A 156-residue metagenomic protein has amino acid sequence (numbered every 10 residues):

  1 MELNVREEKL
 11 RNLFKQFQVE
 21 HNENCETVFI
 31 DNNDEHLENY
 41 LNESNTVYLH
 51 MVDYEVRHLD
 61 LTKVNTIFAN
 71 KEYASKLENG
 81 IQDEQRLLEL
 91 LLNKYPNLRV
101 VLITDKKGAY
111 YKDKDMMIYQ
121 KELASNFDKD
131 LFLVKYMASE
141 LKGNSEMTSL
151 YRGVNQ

Functional and structural regions predicted by a protein language model:
M1-V47: Conserved N-terminal subdomain of the carbohydrate kinase-like
E7-E8, K71-E72, D130: Alpha-helix N-cap/helix-start capping motif
N12-Q16, L90, K135: Alpha-helical scaffold segments in soluble metabolic enzymes
I30-E35, D53, N126-D130, M147: Electropositive phosphate-/nucleotide-binding environments in soluble metabolic enzymes
N42-Y48, V52-Y119, N144: Conserved phosphate/ATP/ADP-binding segment of small-molecule kinases
N97-R99, D115, Q120-Q156: Conserved post-catalytic alpha-helical subdomain immediately downstream of the catalytic base and nucleotide-binding
